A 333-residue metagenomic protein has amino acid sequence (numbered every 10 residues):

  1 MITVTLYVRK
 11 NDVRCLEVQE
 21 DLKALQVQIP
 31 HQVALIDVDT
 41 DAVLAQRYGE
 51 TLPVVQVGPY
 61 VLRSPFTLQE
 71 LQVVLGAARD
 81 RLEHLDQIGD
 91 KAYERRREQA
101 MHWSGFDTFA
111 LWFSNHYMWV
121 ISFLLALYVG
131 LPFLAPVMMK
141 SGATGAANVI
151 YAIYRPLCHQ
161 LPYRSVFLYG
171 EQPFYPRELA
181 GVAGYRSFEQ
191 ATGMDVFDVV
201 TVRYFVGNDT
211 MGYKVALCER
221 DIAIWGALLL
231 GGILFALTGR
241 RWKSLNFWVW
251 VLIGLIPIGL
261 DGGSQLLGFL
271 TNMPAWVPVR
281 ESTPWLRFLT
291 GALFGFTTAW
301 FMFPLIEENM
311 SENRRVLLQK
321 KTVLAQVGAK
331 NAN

Functional and structural regions predicted by a protein language model:
M1-L25: Local sequence-structure signature of Cys/Sec-based thiol-disulfide redox active-site neighborhoods
V57-D86: Non-catalytic, surface beta->alpha helical segment in thiol-disulfide oxidoreductase systems
A100-S114: Cytosolic juxtamembrane amphipathic/interface segments immediately preceding and feeding into a transmembrane helix
N115-G145: N-terminal signal-anchor transmembrane alpha helix
K140-L217: Extracytosolic (periplasmic/ER-lumenal) interhelical loops and adjacent juxtamembrane/interface segments of multi-pass
T210-K214, D261-F294: Interfacial helix-loop-helix junctions of multi-pass membrane proteins
A216-F235: Hydrophobic alpha-helical transmembrane segments
G226-L229, T290-E308: Hydrophobic cores of alpha-helical transmembrane segments in multi-pass inner/ER membrane proteins, independent
